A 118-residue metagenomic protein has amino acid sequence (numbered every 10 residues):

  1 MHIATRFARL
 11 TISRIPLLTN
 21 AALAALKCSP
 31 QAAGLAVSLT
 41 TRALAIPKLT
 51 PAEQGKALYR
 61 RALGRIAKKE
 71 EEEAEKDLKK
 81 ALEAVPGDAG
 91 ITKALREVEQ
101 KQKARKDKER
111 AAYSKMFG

Functional and structural regions predicted by a protein language model:
M1-L58: Alpha-helical adaptor scaffolds
C28-P30, K68, Q102: Structural motif corresponding to the intra-repeat A-B loop/turn of tetratricopeptide repeats
A32-L35, E73, K80, G90: Alpha-helical positions within canonical tetratricopeptide repeat
R105-G118: Intrinsically disordered, low-complexity, charge-biased linker/tail regions
